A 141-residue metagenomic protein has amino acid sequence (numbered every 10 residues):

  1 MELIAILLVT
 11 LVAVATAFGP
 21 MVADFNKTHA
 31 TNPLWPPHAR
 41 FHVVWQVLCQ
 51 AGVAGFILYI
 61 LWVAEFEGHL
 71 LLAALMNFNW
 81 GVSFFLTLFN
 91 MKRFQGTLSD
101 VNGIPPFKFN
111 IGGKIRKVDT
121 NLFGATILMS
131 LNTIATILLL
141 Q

Functional and structural regions predicted by a protein language model:
E2-V22: N-terminal signal-anchor transmembrane alpha helix
A5-V12, Q46-C49, V53, A73-W80 (+1 more regions): Hydrophobic alpha-helical transmembrane segments of polytopic
T16-H38: Hydrophobic transmembrane helix segments
P20, H38-L61, L75-F78, V82: Core segments of alpha-helical transmembrane spans in multipass integral membrane proteins
V44, L72-A73, F109-L128: Individual transmembrane alpha-helices with interfacial aromatic-anchor signatures
Y59-L98: Mid-chain, well-packed structural core segment of small domains
I134-Q141: Juxtamembrane boundary at the C-terminal end of a transmembrane helix
